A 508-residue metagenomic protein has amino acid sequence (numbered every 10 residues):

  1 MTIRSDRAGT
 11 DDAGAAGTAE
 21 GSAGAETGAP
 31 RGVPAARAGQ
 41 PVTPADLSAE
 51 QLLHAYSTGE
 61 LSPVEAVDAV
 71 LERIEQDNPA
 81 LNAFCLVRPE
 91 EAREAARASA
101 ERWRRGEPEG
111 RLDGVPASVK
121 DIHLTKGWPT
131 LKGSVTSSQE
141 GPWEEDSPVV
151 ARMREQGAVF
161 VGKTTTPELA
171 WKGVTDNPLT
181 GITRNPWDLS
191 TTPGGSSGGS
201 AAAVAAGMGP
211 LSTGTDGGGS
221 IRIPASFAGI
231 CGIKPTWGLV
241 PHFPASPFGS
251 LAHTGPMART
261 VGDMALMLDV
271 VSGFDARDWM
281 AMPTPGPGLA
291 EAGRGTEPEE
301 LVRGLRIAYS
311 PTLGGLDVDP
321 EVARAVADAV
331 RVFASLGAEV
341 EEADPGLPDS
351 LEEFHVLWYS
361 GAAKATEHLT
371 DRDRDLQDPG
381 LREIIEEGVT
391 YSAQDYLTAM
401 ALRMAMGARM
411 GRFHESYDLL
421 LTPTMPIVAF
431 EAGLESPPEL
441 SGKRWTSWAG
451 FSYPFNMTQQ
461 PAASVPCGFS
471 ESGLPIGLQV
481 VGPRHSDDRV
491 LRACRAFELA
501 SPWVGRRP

Functional and structural regions predicted by a protein language model:
M1-R93, S335-G337, R506-P508: An N-terminal boundary/leader segment
P34, D113-K132, L301-S310, Y359-G411 (+1 more regions): Short helix-loop capping/hinge segments that flank enzyme active sites or metal/cofactor-binding pockets
E50-S57, G293, L301, S350 (+1 more regions): Serine-dependent amide/ester hydrolase catalytic core
P63-D68, R97, L289, G293 (+4 more regions): Acyltransferase
R93-E94, R102-P178: Acidic/His- and Gly-rich active-site-bordering loop/insert found across diverse amide/peptide-bond hydrolases
W143-F274, N456-G477: Short glycine/serine-rich loop segments
K234-D328, L347, A500-P508: A short helix-breaking turn/cap at a secondary-structure junction
P256, L474-P483, V490-C494: Short, well-ordered beta-strand elements
